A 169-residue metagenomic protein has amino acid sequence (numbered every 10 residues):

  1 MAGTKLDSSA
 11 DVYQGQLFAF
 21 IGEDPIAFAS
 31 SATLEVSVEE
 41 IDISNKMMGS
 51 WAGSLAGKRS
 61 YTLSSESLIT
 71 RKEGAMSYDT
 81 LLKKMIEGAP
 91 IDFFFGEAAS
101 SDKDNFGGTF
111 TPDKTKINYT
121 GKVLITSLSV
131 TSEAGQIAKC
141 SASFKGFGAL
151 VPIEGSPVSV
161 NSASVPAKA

Functional and structural regions predicted by a protein language model:
M1-K5, K145, A149-A169: Viral virion structural and adsorption modules
A2-K72, N118-S143, L150: Solvent-exposed edge beta-strands and adjacent loop segments that serve as assembly or binding interfaces
E23, A75, G155-S156: Intrinsic-disorder/low-complexity loop/linker signature
G49-S50, S65, F95-S101, P152-N161: Short C-terminal domain-edge/linker segments immediately following a structured domain
A56-K58, K84-D92, K145-A149, V165-K168: Short, surface-exposed linear patches
A75-K122, T126: Short, acidic/charged, Gly/Pro-enriched secondary-structure junctions
